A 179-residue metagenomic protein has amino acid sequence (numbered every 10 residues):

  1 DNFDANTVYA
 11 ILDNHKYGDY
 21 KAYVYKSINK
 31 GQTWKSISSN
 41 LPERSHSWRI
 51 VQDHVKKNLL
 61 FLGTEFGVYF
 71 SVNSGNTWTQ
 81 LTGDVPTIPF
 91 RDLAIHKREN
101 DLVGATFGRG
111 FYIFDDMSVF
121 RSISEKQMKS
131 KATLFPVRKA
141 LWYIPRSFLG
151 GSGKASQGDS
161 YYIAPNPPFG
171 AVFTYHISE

Functional and structural regions predicted by a protein language model:
D1-Y161, P168-A171: Beta-propeller blade termini and top-face loops
V172-S178: Short edge beta-strand/loop segments characteristic of extracellular beta-sandwich folds
